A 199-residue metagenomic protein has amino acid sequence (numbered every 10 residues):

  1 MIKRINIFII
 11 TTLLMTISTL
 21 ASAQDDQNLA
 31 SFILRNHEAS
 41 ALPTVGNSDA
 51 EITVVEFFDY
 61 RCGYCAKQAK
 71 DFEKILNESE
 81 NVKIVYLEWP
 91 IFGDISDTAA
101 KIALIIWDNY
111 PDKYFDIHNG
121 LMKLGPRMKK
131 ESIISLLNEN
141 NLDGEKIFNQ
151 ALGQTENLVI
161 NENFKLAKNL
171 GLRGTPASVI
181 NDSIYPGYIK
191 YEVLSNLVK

Functional and structural regions predicted by a protein language model:
I2-F8, L13-G93, N149-G174: Extracytoplasmic thiol/disulfide redox context detector
I91-T175, V179-K199: Cysteine-centric redox/oxidoreductase cores and disulfide-bonded domains
